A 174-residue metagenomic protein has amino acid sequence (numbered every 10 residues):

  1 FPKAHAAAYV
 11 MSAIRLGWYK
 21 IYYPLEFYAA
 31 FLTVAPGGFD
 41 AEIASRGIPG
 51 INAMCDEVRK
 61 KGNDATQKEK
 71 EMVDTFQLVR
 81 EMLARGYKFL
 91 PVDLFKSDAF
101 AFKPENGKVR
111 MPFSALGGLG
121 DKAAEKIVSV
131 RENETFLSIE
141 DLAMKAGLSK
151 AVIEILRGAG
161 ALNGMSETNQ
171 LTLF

Functional and structural regions predicted by a protein language model:
F1-F174: Noncatalytic, beta-rich nucleic-acid-contacting surfaces in large DNA/RNA-processing enzymes
